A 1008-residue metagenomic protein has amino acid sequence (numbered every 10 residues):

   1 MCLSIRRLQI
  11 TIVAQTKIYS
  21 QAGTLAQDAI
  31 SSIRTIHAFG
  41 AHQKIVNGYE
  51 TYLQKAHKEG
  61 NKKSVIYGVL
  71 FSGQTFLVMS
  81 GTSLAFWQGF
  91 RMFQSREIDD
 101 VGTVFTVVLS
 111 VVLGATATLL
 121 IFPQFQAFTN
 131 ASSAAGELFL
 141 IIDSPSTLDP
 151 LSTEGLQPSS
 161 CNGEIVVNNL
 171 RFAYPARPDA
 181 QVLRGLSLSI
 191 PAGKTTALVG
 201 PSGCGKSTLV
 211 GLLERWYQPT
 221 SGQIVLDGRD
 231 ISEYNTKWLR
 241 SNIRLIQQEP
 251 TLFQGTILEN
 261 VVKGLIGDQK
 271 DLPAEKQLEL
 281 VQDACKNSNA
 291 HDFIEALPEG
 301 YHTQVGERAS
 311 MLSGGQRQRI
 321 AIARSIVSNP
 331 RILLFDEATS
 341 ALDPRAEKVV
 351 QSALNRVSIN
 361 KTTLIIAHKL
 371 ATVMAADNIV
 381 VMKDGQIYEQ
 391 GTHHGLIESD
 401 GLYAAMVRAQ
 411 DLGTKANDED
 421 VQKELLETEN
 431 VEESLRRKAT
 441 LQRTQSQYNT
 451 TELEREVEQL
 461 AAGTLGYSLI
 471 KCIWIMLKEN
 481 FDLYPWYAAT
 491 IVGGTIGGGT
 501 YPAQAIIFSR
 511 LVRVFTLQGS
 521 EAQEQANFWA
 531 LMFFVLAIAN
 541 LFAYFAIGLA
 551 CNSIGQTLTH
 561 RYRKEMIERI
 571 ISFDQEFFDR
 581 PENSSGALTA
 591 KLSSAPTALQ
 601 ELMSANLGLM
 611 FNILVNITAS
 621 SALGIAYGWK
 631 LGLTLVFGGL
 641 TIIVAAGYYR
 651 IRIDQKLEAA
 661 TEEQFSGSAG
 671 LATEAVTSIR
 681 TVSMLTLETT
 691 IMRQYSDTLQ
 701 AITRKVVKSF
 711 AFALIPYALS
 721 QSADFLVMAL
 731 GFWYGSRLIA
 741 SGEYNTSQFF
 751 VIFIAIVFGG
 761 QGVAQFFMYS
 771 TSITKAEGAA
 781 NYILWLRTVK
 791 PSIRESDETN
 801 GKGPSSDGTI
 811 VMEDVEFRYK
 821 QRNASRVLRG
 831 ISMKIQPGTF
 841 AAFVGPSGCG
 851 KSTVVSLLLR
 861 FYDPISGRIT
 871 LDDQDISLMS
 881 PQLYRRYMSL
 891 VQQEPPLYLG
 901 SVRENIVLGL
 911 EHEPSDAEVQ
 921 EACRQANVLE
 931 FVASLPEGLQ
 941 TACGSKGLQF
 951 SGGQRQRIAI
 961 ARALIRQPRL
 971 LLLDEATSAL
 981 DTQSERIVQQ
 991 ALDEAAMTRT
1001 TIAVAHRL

Functional and structural regions predicted by a protein language model:
M1-C2, D99-A115, P485-T500, L517-H560 (+3 more regions): Transmembrane-helix motif of ABC transporter permease domains
M1-V13, W87, R91, E97 (+4 more regions): Transmembrane helices of ABC transporter permease
S4-T11, Y19, Q27, S31 (+18 more regions): Juxtamembrane helix-loop junctions of ABC transporter transmembrane domains
V13-K62, G586, A659-K708: Loop segments that connect adjacent transmembrane helices in multi-pass transporters
I18, T35-A41, V65, T82-A85 (+8 more regions): Cytosolic ends of transmembrane helices, especially the final helix of ABC transmembrane type-1 domains
K55-K63, W238, R356, A405-Q504 (+10 more regions): Membrane-integrated ABC transporters
Y67-S83, I98-P123, F533-N540, Y544 (+3 more regions): Hydrophobic alpha-helical segments in the permease module
P158-E432, G803-L1008: ABC-type nucleotide-binding domain
